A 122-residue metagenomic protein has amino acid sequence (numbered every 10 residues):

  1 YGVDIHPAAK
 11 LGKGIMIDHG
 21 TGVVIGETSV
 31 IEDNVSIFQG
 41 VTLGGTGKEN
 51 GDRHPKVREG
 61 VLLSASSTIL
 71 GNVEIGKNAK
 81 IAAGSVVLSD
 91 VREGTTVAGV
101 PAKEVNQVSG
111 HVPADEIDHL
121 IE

Functional and structural regions predicted by a protein language model:
Y1, V112-E122: Terminal amphipathic alpha-helical/low-complexity segments used for targeting or macromolecular assembly
V3-V105: Structural signal for interior beta-strand "rungs" in well-ordered beta-sheet cores of soluble enzyme domains
V97-G99, H111-A114: Nucleotide-sugar donor-binding patch of glycosyltransferase catalytic domains
